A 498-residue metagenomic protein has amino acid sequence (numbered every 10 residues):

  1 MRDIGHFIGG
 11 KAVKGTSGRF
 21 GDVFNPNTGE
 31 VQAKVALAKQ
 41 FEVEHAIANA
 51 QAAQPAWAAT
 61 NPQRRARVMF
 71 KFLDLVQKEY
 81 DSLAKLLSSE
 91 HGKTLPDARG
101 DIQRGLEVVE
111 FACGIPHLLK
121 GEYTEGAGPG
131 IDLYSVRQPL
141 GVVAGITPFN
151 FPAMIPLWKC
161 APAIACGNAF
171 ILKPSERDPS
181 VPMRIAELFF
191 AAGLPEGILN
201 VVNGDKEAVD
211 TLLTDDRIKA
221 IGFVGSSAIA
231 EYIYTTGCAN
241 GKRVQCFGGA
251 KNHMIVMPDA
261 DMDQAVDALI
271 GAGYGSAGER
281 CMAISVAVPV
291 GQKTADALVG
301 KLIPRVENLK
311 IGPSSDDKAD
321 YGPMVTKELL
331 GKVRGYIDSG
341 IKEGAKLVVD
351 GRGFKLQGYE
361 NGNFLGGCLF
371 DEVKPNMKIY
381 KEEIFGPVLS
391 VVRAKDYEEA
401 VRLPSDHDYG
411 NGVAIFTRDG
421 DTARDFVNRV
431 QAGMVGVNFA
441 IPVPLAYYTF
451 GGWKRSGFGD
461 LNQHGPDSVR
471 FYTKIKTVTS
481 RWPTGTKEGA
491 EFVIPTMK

Functional and structural regions predicted by a protein language model:
M1-N27: Hydrophobic face of amphipathic alpha-helices that form TPR/SEL1-like repeat modules and related alpha-solenoid
T28-K34, I218, I255, R305 (+4 more regions): Conserved C-terminal structural/oligomerization subdomain of aldehyde/semialdehyde dehydrogenase
G29, R65, L87, V109 (+9 more regions): Residue-level signal for inorganic ion chemistry
E30-L119, G130: Glycine-rich loop-to-alpha-helix module at the N-terminal edge of alpha/beta enzyme cores
Q32-A38, A53-A59, G145, M254-M257 (+5 more regions): Short, well-ordered beta-strand elements within core beta-sheets of diverse protein domains
Q54, A58, L73-Y80, A84 (+18 more regions): Structural signal for hydrophobic packing residues in well-ordered secondary-structure cores of soluble enzyme domains
G121-V266, A394, G459: Rossmann-like NAD(P) dinucleotide-binding subdomain of oxidoreductase/dehydrogenase enzymes
A228-K374, L403, V437, T486-E488 (+1 more regions): ALDH superfamily catalytic-core signature
